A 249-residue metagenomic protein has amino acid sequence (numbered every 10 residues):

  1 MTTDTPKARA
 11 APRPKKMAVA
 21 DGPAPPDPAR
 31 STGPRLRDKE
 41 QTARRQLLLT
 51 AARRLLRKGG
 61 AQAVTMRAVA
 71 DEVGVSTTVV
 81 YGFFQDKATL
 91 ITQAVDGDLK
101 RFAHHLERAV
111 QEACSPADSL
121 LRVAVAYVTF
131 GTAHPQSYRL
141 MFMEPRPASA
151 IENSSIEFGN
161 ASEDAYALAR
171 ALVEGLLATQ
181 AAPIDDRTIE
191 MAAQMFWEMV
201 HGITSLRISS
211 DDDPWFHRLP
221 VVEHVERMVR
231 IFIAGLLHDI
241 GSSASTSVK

Functional and structural regions predicted by a protein language model:
M1-A43, R54, I240-K249: N-terminal intrinsically disordered/low-complexity leader segments
P26, F142-P145, I208-D212: Short, flexible, mixed-charge acidic loops at enzyme active sites
Q41-A52, V69, A94-D98, F102 (+2 more regions): Generic hydrophobic, amphipathic alpha-helix propensity
L47, L55-T89, Q93: Helix-turn-helix
A51-L55, F130: Short amphipathic alpha-helical elements of helix-turn-helix/winged-helix folds
Q93, E107-S137, N160-Y166, D186-F196: Hydrophobic alpha-helical connector segments
I151-G159, E163, L176-R230, D239-K249: Hydrophobic/aromatic-rich alpha-helical bundle segments in the mid-to-C-terminal region
